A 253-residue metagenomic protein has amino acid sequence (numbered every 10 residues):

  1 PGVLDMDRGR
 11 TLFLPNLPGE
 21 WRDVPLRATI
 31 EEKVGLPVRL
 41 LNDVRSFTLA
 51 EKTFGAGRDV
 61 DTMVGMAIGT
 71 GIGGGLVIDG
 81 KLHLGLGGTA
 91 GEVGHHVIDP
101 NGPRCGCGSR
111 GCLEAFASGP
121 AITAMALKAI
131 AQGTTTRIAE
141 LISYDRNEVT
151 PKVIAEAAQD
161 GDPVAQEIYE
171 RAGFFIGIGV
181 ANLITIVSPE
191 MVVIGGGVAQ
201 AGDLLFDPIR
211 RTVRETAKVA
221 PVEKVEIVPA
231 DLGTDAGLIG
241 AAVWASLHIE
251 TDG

Functional and structural regions predicted by a protein language model:
P1-L4, G69-G71, V198: Short glycine-rich anion-binding loops that position phosphate/pyrophosphate groups of nucleotides and phosphorylated
D5-R10, R27-L36, T53-V60, L82 (+1 more regions): ATP-binding/phosphotransfer module of carbohydrate and carboxylate kinases, centering on a glycine-rich
G9-D23: A charged helix-plus-loop insertion that forms the helical arch/lid used to bind and gate nucleic-acid substrates
V38-N42: General beta-strand structural signal in soluble alpha/beta enzymes
D43, G69, A241: Active-site glycine-centered loops adjacent to acidic/histidine catalytic or metal-binding residues that shape
F47-T53, G74-L76, H95-H96: Adenylate-forming
M63-A67, G73-G75, R104-G106: Short glycine-aspartate micro-motif
T89-E92: Structural signature of FAD isoalloxazine-binding scaffolds in flavoprotein oxidoreductases
